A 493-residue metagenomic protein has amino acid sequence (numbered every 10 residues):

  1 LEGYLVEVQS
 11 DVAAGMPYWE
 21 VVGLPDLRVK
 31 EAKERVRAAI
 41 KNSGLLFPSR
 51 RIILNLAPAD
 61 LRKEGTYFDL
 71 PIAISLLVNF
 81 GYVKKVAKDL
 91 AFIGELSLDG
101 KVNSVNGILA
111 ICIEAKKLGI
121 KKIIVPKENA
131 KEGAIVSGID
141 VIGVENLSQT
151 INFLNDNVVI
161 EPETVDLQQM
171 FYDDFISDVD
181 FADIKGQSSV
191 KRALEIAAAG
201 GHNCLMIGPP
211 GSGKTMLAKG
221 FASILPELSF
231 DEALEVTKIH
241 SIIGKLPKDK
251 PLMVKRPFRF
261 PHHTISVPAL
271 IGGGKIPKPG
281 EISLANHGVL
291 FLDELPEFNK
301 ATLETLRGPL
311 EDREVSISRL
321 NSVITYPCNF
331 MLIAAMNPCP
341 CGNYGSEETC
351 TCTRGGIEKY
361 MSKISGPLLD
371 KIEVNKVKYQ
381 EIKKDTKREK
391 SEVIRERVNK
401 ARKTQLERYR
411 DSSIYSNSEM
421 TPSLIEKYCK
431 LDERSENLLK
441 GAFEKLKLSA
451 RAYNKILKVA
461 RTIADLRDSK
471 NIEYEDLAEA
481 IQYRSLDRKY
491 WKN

Functional and structural regions predicted by a protein language model:
L1-L205, P209-T215, M253, S318 (+2 more regions): Peripheral, non-AAA+ core regions of ATP-driven protein-machinery
V22-K33, P48, N55-G65, I276-P277 (+1 more regions): Basic, amphipathic alpha-helical bundle interface domains used for macromolecular binding and assembly
F47-R50, V86-A87, K117-G119, S137 (+9 more regions): Short loop/turn elements that form and flank the Walker-type P-loop nucleotide-binding site in RecA-like NTPase cores
L98, L290-F291, E297-F298: Residues immediately C-terminal
V158-I196, G200, E227-I282: P-loop NTPase nucleotide-binding/switch module
L205-P247, D312: Walker A/P-loop
H287, D293-L295, T305: Walker B catalytic acidic pair
